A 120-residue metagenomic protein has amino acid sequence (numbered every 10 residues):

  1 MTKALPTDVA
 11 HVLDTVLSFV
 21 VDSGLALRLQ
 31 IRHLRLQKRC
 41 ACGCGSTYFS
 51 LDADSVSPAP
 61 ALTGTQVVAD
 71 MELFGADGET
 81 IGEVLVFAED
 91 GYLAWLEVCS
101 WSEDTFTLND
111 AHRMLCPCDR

Functional and structural regions predicted by a protein language model:
M1-D70, L93, L108-R120: N-terminal domain-onset segments
T63-G78, E83: Short, internal acidic amphipathic alpha-helical interface segments that mediate docking to partner proteins
A76-R120: Short, compact, well-ordered microdomains
